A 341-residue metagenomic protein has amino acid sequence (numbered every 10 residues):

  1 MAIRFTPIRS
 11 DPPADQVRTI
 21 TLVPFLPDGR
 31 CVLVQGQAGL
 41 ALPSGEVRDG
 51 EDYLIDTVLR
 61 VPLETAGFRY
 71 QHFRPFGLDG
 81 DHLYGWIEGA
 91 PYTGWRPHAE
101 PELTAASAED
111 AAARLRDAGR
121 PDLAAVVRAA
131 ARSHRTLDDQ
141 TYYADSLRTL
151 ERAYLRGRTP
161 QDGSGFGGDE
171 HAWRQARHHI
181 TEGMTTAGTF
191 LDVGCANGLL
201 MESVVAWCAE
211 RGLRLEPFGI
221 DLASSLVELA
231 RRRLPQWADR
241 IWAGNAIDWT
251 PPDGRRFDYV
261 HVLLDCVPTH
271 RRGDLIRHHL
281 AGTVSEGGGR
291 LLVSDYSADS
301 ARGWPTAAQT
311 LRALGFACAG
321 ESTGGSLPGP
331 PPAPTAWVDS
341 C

Functional and structural regions predicted by a protein language model:
M1-T21: Acidic, metal-coordinating catalytic segment for phosphate/diphosphate chemistry, firing primarily on the Nudix
L26-T65: Conserved Nudix-box catalytic region and its N-terminal flanking loop in Nudix hydrolases and closely related
R74-D110: Active-site-adjacent beta-strand/loop module that shapes the phosphate/pyrophosphate-binding cleft
P97-Y143: Nudix hydrolase/Nudix homology domain
S146-I180: Class I SAM-dependent methyltransferase Rossmann-like catalytic core, especially the SAM/SAH-binding loop
L199-W237: Class I SAM-dependent methyltransferase SAM/SAH-binding core
P268-H279: A short, conserved alpha-helix within the catalytic core of class I
G288-Y296: Conserved beta-strand signature within the Rossmann-like core of class I S-adenosyl-L-methionine
